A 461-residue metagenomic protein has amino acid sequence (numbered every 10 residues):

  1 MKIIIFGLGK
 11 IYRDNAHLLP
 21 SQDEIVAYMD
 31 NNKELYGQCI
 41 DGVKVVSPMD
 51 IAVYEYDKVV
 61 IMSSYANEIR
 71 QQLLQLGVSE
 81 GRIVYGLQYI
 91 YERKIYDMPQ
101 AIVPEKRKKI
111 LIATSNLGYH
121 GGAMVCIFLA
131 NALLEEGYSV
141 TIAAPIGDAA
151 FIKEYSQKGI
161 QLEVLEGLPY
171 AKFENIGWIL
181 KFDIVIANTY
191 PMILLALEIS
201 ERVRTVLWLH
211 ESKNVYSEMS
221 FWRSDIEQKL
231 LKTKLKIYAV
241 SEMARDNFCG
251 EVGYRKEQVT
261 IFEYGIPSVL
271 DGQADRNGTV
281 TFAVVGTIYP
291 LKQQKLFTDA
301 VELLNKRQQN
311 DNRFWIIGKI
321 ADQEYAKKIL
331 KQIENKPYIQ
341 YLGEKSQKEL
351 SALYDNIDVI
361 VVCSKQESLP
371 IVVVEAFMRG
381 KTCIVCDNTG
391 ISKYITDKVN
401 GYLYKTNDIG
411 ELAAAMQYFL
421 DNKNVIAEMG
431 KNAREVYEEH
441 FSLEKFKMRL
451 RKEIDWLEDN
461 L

Functional and structural regions predicted by a protein language model:
H120-F128, Y289-L303, G410: A conserved mid-protein helix/loop that constitutes part of the nucleotide-sugar donor-binding site
A149-S156, A244-N247, R313-Y338, E349: Short, structured helix-loop element that forms part of the nucleotide-activated donor/catalytic region
K232-Q258: A short, active-site helix/loop in glycosyltransferases that binds the activated sugar's phosphate group
E344-K345, A352-I357: Short alpha-helical donor nucleotide-sugar binding micro-motif in glycosyltransferases
K365: Aromatic "clamp/platform" in nucleotide-sugar-dependent glycosyltransferases that forms part of the donor/acceptor
T382-V385: Short hydrophobic beta-strand element within catalytic cores of glycosyltransferases and related nucleotide-activated
D397-K398, Y402-I409, Y418-K423: Conserved acidic donor-binding segment of nucleotide-sugar-dependent glycosyltransferases
E411, Y418, V425-H440, F446-K452: A short, well-ordered alpha-helix in the C-terminal region of glycosyltransferases
